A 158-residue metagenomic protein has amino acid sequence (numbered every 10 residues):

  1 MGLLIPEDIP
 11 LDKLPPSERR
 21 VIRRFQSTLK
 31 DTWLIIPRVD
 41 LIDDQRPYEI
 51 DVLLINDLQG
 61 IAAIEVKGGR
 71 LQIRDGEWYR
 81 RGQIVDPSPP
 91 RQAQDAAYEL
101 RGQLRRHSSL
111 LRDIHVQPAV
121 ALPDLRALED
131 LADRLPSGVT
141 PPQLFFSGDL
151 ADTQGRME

Functional and structural regions predicted by a protein language model:
M1-E158: Intrinsically disordered, low-complexity Ser/Thr/Pro/Gly-rich regulatory segments
